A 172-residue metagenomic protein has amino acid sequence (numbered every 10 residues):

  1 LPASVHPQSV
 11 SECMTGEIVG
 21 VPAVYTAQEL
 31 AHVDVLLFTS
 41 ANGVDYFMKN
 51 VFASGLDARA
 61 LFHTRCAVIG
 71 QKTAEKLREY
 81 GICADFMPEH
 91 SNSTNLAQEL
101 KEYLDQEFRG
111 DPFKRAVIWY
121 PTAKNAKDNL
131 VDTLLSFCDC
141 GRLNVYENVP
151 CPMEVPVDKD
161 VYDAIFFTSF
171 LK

Functional and structural regions predicted by a protein language model:
L1-K172: Signature of uroporphyrinogen-III synthase
